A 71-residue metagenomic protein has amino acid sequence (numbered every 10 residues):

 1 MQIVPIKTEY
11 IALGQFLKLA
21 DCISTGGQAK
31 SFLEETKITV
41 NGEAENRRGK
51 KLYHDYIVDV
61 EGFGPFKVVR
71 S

Functional and structural regions predicted by a protein language model:
M1-I11: A detector for short, charged/polar N-terminal pre-domain segments
Q2, E34-T36, G62-F66: Generic structural motif recognizing short loop/turn segments at the entrances and edges of beta-strands
I3, F16, I57: Short aromatic/hydrophobic contact patches that present stacked aromatics for nucleic-acid/ligand binding
A12-H54: A basic, amphipathic helix-loop patch mediating RNA/tRNA/ribosome contacts
E45-S71: C-terminal structural segments of small proteins and small subunits
